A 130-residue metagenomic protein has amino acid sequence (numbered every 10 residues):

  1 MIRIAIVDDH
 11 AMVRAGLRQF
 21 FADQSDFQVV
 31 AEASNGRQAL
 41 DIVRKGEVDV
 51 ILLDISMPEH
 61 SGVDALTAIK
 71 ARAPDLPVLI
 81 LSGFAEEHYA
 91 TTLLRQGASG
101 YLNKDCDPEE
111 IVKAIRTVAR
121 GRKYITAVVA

Functional and structural regions predicted by a protein language model:
V13, P58: The feature encodes the CheY-like receiver
E32, I51, V78, Y101-L102: Two-component signal transduction core modules
E32-V50: Acidic, metal-coordinating helix/loop segments flanking the phosphotransfer/catalytic sites of two-component signaling
N35-Q38, E59-D64, A85: Acidic catalytic/metal-coordinating carboxylates
D41, V63-D75: Short amphipathic alpha-helix used as the core "switch/output" element in two-component signaling
D49, I55-S56: The short loop immediately C-terminal to the conserved phospho-acceptor aspartate in CheY-like receiver
H88-A130: Short, flexible helix-to-coil linker/hinge segments that flank and couple to helix-turn-helix
